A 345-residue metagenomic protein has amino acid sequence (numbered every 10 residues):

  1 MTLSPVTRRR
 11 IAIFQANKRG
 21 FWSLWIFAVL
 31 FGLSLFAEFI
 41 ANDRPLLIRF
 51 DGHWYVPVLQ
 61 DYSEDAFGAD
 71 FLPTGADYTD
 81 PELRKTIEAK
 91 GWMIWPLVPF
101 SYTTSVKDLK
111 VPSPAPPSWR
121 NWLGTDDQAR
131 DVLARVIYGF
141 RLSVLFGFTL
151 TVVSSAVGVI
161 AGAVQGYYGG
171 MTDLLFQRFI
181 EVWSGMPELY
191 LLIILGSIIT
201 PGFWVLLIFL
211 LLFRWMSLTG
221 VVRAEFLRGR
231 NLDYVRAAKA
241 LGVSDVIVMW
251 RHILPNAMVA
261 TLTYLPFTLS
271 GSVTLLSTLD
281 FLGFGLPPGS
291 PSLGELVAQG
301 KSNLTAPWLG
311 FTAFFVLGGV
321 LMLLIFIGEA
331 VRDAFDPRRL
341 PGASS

Functional and structural regions predicted by a protein language model:
M1-S155, V159, A163, G289 (+4 more regions): Gly/Trp-centered helix-boundary motif
T125-S345: Alpha-helical transmembrane segments of integral membrane proteins, especially multi-pass inner/plasma-membrane
